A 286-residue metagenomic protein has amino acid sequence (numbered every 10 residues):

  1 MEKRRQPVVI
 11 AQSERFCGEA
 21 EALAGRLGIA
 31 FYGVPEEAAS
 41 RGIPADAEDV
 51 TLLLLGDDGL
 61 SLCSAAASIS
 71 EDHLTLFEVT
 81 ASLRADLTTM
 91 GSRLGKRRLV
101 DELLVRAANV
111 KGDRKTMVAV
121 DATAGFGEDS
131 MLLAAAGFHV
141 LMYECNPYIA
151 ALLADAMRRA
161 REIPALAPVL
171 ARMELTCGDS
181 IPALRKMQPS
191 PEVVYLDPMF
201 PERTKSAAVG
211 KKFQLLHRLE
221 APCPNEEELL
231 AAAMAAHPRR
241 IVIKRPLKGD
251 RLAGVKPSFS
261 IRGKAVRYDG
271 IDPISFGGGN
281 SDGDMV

Functional and structural regions predicted by a protein language model:
M1-A119, A135, V286: S-adenosyl-L-methionine
V118, H139, R172, R239-R240: Residues at the starts of beta-strands that form the adenosine-phosphate
A122: Conserved beta-strand/loop positions that form the S-adenosyl-L-methionine
F126-F138: Conserved SAM-binding loop of SAM-dependent methyltransferases across substrates and taxa, primarily the Class I
Y143-V193: S-adenosyl-L-methionine
D179-A183, A221-M234: A short, acidic, amphipathic alpha-helical segment used as a generic capping/interface helix at domain edges
P198-L229: Mobile active-site "lid"/loop adjacent to the S-adenosyl-L-methionine
E226-D272: Conserved Class I SAM-dependent methyltransferase catalytic core
